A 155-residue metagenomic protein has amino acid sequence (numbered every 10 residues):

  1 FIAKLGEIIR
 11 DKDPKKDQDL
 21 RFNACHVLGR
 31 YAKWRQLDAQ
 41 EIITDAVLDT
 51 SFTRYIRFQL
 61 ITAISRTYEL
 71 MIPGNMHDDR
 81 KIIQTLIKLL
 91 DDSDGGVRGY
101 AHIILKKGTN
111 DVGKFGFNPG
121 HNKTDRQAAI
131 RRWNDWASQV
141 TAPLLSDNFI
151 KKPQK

Functional and structural regions predicted by a protein language model:
F1-R10, W34-L48, L70-L89, V112-N118: Amphipathic alpha-helical scaffolding segments comprising HEAT/armadillo-like alpha-solenoid repeats
I2, R21, A39-Q40, R57 (+5 more regions): Short amphipathic alpha-helical segments that mediate assembly, nucleic-acid/protein binding, or membrane association
K4, I8, V27, I42 (+4 more regions): Charge-rich, solvent-exposed alpha-helical interaction surfaces
D13, R98, A142-S146: Short, solvent-exposed loop/turn elements at domain surfaces
D13-D17, S51-T53, S93-D94: Short inter-helical turns and helix N-cap capping residues of alpha-solenoid HEAT/ARM repeat scaffolds
Q18-R35, Y55-M76, G96-N110: Structural detector for internal amphipathic alpha-helices that build alpha-solenoid repeat scaffolds
K114-K155: Terminal, low-structured helical/coil segments at or just beyond the last alpha-helical repeat
